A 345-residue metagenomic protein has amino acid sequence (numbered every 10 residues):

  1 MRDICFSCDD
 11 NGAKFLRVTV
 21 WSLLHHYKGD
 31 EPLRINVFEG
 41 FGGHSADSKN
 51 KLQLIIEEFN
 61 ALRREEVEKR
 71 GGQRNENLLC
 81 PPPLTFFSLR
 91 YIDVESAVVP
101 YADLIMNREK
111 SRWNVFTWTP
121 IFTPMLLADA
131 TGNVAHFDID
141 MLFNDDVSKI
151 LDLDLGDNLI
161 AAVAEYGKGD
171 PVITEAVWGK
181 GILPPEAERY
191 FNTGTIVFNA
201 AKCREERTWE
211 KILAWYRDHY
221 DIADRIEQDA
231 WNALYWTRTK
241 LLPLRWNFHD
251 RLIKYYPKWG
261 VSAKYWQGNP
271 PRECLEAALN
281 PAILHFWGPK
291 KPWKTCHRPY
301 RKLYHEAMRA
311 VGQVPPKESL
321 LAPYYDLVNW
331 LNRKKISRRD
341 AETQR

Functional and structural regions predicted by a protein language model:
M1-C8, G12-V18, T193, F198-S337: A glycosyltransferase accessory/donor-loop signature
S22-E31: Short, acidic, metal-binding catalytic loop of nucleotide-sugar glycosyltransferases
L33-F41, A162-A164: Short internal beta-strands
F41-L52, D170: Short, charged/polar "capping" segments at the starts of alpha-helices and the immediately preceding loops
E57-E66, G71, P83-M125: Active-site-proximal specificity loops/subdomain of glycosyltransferases
V67-R74, P82, R338-R345: Short, low-complexity, charge-dense intrinsically disordered segments
F116-P171, V197-F198: GT-A fold catalytic core of metal-dependent nucleotide-sugar glycosyltransferases, centered on the diacidic
D152-A214: Conserved catalytic core of nucleotide-sugar-dependent glycosyltransferases
